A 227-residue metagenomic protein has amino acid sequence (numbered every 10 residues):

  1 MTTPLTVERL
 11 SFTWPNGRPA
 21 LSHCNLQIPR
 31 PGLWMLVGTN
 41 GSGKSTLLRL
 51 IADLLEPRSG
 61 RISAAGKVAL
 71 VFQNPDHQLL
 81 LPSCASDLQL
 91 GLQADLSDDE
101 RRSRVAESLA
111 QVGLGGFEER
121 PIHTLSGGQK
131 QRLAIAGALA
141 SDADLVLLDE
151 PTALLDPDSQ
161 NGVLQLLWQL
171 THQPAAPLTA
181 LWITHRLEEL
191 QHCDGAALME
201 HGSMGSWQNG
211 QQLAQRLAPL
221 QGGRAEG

Functional and structural regions predicted by a protein language model:
M1-V7, S11-H23: A short, flexible loop at the N-terminus of ABC-type nucleotide-binding domains that lies
A52: Helix-to-loop junction immediately C-terminal to a conserved catalytic motif
D99-F117: Conserved ABC ATPase "signature" region
P121-L125, Q129: Conserved ABC ATPase signature
V146-E150: Catalytic Walker B motif of ABC-type/P-loop ATPase nucleotide-binding domains
P157-S159: Helix N-cap at the start of a conserved alpha-helix in ABC-type nucleotide-binding domains
S203-G227: Conserved beta-strand-loop-alpha-helix hinge in the C-terminal portion of ABC ATPase nucleotide-binding domains
